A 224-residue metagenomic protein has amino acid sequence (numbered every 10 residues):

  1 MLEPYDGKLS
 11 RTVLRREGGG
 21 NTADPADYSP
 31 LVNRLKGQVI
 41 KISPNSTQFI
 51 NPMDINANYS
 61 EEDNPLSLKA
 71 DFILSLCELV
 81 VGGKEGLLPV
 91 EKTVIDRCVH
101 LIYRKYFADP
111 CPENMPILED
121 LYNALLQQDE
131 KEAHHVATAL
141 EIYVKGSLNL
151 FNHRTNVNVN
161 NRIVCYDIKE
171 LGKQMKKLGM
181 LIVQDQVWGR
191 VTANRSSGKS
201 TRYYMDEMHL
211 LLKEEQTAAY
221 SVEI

Functional and structural regions predicted by a protein language model:
E17-G18: Short linear segments in intrinsically disordered or otherwise low-structure-confidence regions
A26, P30-G37, P44-S46, N51-I224: P-loop NTPase motor domains
